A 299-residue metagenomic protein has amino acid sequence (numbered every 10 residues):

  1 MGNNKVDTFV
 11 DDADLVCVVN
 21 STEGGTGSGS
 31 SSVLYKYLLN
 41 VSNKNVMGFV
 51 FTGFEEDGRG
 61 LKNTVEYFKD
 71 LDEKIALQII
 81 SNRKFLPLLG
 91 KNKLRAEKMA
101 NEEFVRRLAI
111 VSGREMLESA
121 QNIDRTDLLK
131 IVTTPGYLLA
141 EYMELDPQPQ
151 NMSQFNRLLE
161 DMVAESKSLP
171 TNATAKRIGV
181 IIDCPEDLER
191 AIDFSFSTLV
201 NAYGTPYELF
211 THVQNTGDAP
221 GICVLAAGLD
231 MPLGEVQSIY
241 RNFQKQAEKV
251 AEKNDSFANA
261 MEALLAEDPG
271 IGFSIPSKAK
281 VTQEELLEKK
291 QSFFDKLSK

Functional and structural regions predicted by a protein language model:
M1-K299: Tubulin/FtsZ superfamily GTPase core signature
